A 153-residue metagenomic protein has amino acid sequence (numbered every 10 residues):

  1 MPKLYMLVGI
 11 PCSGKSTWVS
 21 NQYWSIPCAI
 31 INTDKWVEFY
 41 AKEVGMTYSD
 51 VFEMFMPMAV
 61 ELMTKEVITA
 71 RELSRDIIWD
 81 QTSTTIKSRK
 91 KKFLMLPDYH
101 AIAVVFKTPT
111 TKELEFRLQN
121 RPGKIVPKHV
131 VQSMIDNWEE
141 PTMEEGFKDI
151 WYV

Functional and structural regions predicted by a protein language model:
M1-V8, S13-T17, N21-A29, D50 (+4 more regions): Conserved GTP-binding G-domain of TRAFAC-class P-loop NTPases and closely related GTPase folds
V8-G9, T33, W79-T82: Short His-Asn-centered micro-motif
P11-S13, V37-E38, T84: Short, catalytically relevant binding-site loops at active-site mouths
K15, E38-F39, V44, K92 (+2 more regions): Residues in flexible loops and secondary-structure boundaries
T17-R75, K112-F116: Conserved substrate/cofactor phosphate-moiety recognition/catalytic segment in nucleotide-dependent phosphotransferases
M54-T108: Glycine-rich phosphate-binding loop used to anchor ATP phosphates in small-molecule kinases, encompassing both
